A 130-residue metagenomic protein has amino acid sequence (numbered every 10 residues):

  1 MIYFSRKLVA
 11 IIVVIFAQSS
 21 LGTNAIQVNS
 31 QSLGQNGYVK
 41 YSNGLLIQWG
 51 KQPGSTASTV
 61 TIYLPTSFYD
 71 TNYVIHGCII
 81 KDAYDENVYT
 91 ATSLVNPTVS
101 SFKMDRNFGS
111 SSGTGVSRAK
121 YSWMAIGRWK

Functional and structural regions predicted by a protein language model:
I2-I11, M124, R128-K130: Short, intrinsically disordered N-terminal pre-domain segments
F4-I47: Glycine-rich, low-complexity segments
G34, Y38, S42-K130: Extracellular attachment/recognition segments
